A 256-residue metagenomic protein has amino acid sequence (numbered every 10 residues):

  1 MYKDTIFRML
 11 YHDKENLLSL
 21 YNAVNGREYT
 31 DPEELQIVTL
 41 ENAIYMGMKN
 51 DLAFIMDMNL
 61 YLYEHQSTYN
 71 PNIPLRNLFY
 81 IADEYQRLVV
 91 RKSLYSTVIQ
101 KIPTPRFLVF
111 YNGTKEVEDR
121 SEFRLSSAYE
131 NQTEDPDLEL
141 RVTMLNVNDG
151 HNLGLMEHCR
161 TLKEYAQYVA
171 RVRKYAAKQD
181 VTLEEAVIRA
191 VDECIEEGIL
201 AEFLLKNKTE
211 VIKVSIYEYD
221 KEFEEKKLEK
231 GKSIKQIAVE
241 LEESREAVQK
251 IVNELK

Functional and structural regions predicted by a protein language model:
M1, T5, E15, P74 (+4 more regions): Generic detection of intrinsically disordered/low-complexity segments and helix-coil linkers/edges
M1-L153: Accessory alpha/beta interaction modules
R8-H12, L153-R160, Y175-Q179, V191-D192 (+1 more regions): A general boundary/transition motif marking the beginning of the first structured unit of a protein
M9-D13, V38-L40, A128, H158 (+3 more regions): Surface-exposed loop/turn and secondary-structure junction residues enriched for glycine/proline
G26, G47-D51, E157, T161 (+3 more regions): Membrane-targeting and insertion segments and their boundary/processing signals
I55-S67, S93, L145, A166-K256: Short, charged alpha-helical interaction segments and adjacent helix-coil junctions
E122-F123, M156-E164: Short, surface-exposed amphipathic charged segments that create phosphate/polyanion-binding patches used for binding
